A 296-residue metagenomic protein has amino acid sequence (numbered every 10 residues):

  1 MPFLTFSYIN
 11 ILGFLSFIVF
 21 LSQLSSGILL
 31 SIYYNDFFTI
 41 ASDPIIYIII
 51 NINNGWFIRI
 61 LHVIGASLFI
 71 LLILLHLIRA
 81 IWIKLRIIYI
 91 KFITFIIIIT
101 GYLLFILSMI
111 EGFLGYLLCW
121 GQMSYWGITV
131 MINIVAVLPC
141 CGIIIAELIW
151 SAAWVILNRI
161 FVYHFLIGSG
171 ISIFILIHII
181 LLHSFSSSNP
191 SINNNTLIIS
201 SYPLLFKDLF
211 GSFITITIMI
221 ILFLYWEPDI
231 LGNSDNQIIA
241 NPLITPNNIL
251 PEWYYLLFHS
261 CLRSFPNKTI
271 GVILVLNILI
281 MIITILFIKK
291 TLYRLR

Functional and structural regions predicted by a protein language model:
M1-R296: Membrane-embedded and interfacial regions of multi-pass energy-transducing membrane proteins
